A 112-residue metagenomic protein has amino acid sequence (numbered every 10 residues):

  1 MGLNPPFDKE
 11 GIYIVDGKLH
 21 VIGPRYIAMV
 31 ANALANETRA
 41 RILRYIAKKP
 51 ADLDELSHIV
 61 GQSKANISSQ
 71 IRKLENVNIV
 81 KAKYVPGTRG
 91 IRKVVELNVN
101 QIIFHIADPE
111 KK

Functional and structural regions predicted by a protein language model:
G11-A31: Short, Lys/Arg-enriched N-terminal segment that forms or immediately precedes the first helix of a structured domain
N32-T38: Short helix-coil-helix linker/hinge
A40-R44: Pre-recognition alpha-helix immediately N-terminal to the DNA-recognition helix within helix-turn-helix or winged-helix
K48-D54: Short capping segments at the starts of secondary-structure elements
H58, E75-N76: Alpha-helical residues within the helix-turn-helix
N78, Y84: Glycine-centered, phosphate/nucleic-acid-interacting loop/turn motifs that mediate DNA/RNA or nucleotide
G87-K112: Conserved segment of winged-helix/HTH DNA-binding domains
